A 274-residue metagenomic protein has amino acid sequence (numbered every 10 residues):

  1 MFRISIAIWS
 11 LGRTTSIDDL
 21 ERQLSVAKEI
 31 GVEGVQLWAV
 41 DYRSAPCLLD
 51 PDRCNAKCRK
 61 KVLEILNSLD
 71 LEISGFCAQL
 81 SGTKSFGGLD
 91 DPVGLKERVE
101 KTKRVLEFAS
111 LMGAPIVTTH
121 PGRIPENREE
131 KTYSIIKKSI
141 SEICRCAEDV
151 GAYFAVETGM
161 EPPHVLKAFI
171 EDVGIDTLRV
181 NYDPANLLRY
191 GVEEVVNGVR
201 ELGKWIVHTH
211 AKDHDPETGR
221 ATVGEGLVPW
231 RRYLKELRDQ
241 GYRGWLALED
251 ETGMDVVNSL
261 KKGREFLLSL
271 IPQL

Functional and structural regions predicted by a protein language model:
M1-E33, N67, G113, S141 (+2 more regions): Histidine-acidic metal/acid-base catalytic patches
M1-S110, I175, K204, R264-L274: N-terminal pre-domain/capping segments
W9-L11, L48-D50, S85, D91-V93 (+5 more regions): Short, contiguous strand/loop micro-motifs
W38, C77-Q79, H120, K212 (+1 more regions): Conserved residues at the C-terminal ends of beta-strands
S44-A45, T83, E126, H164 (+2 more regions): Generic structural signal for helix capping and beta-alpha/helix-loop junctions
D52-R59, L95, V99, T132-I140 (+2 more regions): Charged helix-capping and loop-helix junction motifs
I65-L69, G75, G82-V180, R189: Active-site acidic/histidine proton-transfer and metal-coordination neighborhood in alpha/beta enzyme cores
